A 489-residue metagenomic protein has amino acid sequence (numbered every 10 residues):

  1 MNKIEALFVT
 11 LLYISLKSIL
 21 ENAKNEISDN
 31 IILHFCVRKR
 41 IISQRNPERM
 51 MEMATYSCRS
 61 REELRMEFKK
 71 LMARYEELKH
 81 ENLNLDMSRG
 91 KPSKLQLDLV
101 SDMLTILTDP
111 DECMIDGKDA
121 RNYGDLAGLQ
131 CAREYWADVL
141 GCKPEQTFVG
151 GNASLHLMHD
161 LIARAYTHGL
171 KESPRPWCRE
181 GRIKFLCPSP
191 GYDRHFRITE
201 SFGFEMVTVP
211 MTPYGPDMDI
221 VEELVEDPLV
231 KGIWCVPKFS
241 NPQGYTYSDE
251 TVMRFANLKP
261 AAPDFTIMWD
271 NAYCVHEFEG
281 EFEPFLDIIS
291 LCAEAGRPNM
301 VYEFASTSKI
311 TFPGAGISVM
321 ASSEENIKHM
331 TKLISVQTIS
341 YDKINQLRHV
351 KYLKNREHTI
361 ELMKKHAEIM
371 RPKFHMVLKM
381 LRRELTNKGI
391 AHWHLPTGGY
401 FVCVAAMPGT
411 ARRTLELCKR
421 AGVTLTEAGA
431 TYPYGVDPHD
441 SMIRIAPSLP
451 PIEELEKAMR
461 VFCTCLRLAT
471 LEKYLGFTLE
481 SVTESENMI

Functional and structural regions predicted by a protein language model:
I4, K17-S18, N22-I27, K39 (+1 more regions): Polybasic, lysine-rich low-complexity intrinsically disordered segments
I32-E52: Short, Lys/Arg-enriched N-terminal segments with co-localized hydrophobic residues within the first ~10-30 amino acids
E52-A127, C131-A132, A137-D138, R420-V423 (+1 more regions): N-terminal "arm"/small-domain region of PLP-dependent enzymes with the aminotransferase-like
E112-C113, K118-P263, C274-G296, A411 (+2 more regions): Conserved core of the PLP fold type I
G150, S290-R371, E384, L471: Conserved core segment of the aminotransferase class I/II
K364-L378, I390-A405: Conserved glycine-rich beta-strand-loop-beta hairpin in the small C-terminal domain of fold type I
C403-G409, L425-R467: Conserved PLP-binding active-site segment of the aspartate aminotransferase-like
